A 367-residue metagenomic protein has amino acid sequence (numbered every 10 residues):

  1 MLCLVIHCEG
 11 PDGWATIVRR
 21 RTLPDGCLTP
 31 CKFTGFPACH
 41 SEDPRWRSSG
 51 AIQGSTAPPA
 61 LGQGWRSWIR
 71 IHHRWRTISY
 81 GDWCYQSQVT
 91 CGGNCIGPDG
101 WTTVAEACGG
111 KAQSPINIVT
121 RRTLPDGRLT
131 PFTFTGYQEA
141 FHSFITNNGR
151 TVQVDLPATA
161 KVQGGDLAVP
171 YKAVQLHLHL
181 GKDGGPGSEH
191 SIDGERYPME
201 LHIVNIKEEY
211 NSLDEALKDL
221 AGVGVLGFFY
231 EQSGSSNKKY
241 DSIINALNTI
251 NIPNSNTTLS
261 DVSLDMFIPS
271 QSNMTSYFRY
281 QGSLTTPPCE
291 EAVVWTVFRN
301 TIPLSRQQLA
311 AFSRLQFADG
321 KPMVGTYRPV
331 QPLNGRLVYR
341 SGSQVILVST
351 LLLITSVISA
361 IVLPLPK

Functional and structural regions predicted by a protein language model:
M1-G10, W14-I17, R21, A60-K367: Alpha-carbonic anhydrase
L23-D25: Exposed regions on extracellular, virion, or secretory-pathway luminal proteins
F33-F36: Aromatic (phenylalanine/tyrosine) cluster motif
C39, R47, P115-N117: Extracellular/mature segments of secreted proteins
H40-D43, H72-H73: Intrinsic-disorder-associated, low-complexity terminal segments enriched in Asp/Asn/His/Tyr and depleted of Lys/Arg
